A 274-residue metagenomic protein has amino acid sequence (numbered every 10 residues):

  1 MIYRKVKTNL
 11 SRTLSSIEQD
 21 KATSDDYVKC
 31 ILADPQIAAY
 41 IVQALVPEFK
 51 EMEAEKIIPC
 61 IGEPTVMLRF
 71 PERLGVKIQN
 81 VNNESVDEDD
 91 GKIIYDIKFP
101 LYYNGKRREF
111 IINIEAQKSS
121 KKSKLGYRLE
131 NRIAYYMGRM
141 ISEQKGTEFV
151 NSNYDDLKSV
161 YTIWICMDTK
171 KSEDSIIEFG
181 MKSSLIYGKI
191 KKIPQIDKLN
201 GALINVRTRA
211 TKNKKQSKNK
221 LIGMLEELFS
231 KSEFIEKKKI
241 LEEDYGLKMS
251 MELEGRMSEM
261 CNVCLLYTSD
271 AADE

Functional and structural regions predicted by a protein language model:
M1-L266: Elongated, amphipathic alpha-helical interaction scaffolds
Y267-E274: Conserved small/polar residues in nucleotide/adenosyl-binding loops
